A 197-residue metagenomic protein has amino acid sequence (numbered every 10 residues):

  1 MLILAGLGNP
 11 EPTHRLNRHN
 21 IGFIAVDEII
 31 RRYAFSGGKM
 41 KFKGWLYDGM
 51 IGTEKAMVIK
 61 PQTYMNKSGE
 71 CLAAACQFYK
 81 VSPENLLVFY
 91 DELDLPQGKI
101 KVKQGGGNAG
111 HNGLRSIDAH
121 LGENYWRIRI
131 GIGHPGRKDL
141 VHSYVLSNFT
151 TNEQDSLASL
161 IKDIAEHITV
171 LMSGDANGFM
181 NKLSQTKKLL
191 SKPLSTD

Functional and structural regions predicted by a protein language model:
L2-G105, R115-I128, P135-L140, D155-D197: Nucleotide and nucleotide-moiety/phosphate-recognizing core
K101-G107, V145-F149: Short glycine-enriched, charge-decorated loop/helix-capping segments at active-site entrances that position
A109-G113: Hydrophobic alpha-helical segments within soluble ligand-binding/sensing domains
I130-G133, F149: Short, loop-centered acidic/histidine patches that primarily coordinate divalent metals
